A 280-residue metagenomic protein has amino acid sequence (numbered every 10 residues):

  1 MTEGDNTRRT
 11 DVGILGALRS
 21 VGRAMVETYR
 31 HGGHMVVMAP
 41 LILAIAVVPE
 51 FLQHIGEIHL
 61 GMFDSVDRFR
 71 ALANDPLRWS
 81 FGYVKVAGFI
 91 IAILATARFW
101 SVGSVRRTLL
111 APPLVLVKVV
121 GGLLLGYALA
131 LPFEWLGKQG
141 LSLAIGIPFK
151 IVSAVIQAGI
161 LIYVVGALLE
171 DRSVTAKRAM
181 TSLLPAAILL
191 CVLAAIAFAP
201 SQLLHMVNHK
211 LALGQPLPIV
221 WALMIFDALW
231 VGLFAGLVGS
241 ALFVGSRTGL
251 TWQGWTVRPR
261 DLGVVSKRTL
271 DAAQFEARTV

Functional and structural regions predicted by a protein language model:
T2-G4, D64-L72, V84, G88 (+3 more regions): Juxtamembrane transition segments at transmembrane-helix termini in multipass membrane proteins
T2-I58, I151-I219: Nonpolar helix-loop interface/hinge motif
R23-A39, W79, V102-L124, R178-L183: Interfacial transmembrane-helix boundary/kink motif in multi-pass membrane proteins
P40, S80, V120, A144 (+3 more regions): Hydrophobic alpha-helical transmembrane segments
A44-V48, K85-T96, V119-A128: Hydrophobic alpha-helical transmembrane segments of multi-pass integral membrane proteins
H54-R68, T108-L143: Long, highly hydrophobic alpha-helical transmembrane signal-anchor segments
A71-G88, L141-V155, D227, V231: Alpha-helical transmembrane segments
G126-A144, F198-Q215: Alpha-helical transmembrane segments and their membrane-interface junctions in multi-pass membrane proteins
